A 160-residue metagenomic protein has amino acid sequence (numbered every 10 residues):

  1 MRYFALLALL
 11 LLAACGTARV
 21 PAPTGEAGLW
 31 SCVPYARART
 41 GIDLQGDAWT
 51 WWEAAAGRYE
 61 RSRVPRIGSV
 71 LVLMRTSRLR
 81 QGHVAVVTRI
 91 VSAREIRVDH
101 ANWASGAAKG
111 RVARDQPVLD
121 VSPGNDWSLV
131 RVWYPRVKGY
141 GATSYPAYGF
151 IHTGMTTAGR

Functional and structural regions predicted by a protein language model:
M1, R89-I96: Charged interaction patches that mediate protein-protein contacts
M1-A8: Sec-dependent signal peptide recognition, specifically the positively charged N-region followed immediately by
A8, T40, A56, F150-M155: Short linear sequence elements within intrinsically disordered, low-complexity coil regions
L11-A14: C-terminal motif of bacterial Sec signal peptides marking the signal peptidase cleavage site
G16-R19: Bacterial signal peptide processing site
P21-V91: Secreted/periplasmic proteins that engage bacterial cell-wall peptidoglycan
A93-R160: Aromatic- and glycine-rich peptidoglycan recognition patches
